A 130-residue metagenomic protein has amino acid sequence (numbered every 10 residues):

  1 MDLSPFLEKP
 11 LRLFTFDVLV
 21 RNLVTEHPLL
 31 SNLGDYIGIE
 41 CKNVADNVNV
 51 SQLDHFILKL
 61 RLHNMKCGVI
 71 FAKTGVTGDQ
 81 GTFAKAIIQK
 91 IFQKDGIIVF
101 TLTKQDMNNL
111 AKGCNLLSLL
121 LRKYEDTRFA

Functional and structural regions predicted by a protein language model:
M1-A130: Mixed-charge (Asp/Glu-Lys/Arg
